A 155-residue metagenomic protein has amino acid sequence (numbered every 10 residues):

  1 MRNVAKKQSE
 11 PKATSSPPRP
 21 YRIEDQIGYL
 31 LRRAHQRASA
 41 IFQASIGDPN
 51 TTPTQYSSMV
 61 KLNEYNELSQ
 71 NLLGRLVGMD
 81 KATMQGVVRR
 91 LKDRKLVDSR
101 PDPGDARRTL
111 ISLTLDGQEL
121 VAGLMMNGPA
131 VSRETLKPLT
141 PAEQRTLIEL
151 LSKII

Functional and structural regions predicted by a protein language model:
M1-P49, L113-L115: N-terminal leader segment of winged-helix/HTH proteins
K6, S39, V88-I155: Charged, amphipathic alpha-helical coiled-coil/dimerization segments
L30, R37, I41, S57-V60 (+2 more regions): Pre-recognition alpha-helix immediately N-terminal to the DNA-recognition helix within helix-turn-helix or winged-helix
R32-H35, V60-E64, M125, S152: Short, locally clustered residues in the helix-turn-helix/winged-helix DNA-binding domain
T54-Y56, A82: Key DNA-contact positions within bacterial/archaeal DNA-binding proteins
Y65-S69: Short capping segments at the starts of secondary-structure elements
Q70-N71, A82, R89, T109: Residues within helix-turn-helix
G74: The alpha-helix within a helix-turn-helix
